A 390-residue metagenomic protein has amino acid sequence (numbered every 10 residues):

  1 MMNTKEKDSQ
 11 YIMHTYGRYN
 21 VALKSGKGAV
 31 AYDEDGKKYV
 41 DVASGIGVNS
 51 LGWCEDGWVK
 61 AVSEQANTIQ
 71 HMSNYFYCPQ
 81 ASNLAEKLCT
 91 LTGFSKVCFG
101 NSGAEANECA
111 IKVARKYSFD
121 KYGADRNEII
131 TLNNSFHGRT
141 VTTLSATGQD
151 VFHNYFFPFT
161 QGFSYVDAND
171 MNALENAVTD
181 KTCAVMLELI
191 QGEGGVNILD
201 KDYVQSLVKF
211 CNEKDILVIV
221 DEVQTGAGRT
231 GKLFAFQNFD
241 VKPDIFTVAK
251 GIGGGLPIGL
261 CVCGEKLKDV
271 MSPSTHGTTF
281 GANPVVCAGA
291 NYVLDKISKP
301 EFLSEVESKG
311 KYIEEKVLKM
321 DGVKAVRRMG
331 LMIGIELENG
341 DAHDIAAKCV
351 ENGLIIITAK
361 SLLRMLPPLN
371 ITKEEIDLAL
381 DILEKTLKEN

Functional and structural regions predicted by a protein language model:
M1-N390: Conserved N-terminal phosphate-binding loop of PLP-dependent enzymes in the Aspartate aminotransferase
